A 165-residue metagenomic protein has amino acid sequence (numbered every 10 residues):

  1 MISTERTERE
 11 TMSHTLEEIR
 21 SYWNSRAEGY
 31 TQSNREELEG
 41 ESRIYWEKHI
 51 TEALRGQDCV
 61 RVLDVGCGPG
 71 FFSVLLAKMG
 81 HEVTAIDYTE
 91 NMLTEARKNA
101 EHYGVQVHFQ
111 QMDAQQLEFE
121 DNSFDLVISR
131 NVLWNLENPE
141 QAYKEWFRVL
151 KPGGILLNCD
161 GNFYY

Functional and structural regions predicted by a protein language model:
I2-Q57, F71-L75, E95: Conserved class I S-adenosyl-L-methionine
C59-R61: Nucleotide donor/acceptor-binding cores
L63-V65, P69-Q116: Class I SAM-dependent methyltransferase SAM/SAH-binding core
N91, L136-Q141: Short N-terminal helix/helix-N-cap motif within the alpha/beta-hydrolase-1
Q115-L126: A short acidic, Gly/Pro-enriched loop at the edge of an enzyme's catalytic core that lines a small-molecule cofactor
L126-N138: A short SAM/SAH-binding and catalytic strip from SAM-dependent methyltransferases
E140-P152: A short glycine-rich, Lys/Arg-flanked "PGG" loop and its adjoining helix->strand segment in the class I
I155-Y165: Conserved class I S-adenosyl-L-methionine
